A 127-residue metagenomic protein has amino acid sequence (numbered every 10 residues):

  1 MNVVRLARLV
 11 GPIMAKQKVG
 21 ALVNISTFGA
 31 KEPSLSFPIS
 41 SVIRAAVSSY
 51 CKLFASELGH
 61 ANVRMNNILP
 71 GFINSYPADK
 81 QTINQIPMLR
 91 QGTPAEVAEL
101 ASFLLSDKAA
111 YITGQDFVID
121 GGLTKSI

Functional and structural regions predicted by a protein language model:
A7-R8, K52: A short, exposed helix-loop element centered on a Lys and neighboring polar residues
P12, S56-E57, A110: Alpha-helical segment proximal to the catalytic Tyr-Lys
A15-K16, L58-H60, I73, L105: A short hydrophobic alpha-helix cap/turn motif
V23-A46, C51-H60: Catalytic loop of short-chain dehydrogenase/reductase
E32, S102, T113-I127: Short C-terminal tail/terminal secondary-structure segment of NAD(P)H-dependent dehydrogenase/reductase domains
G59, R64, I112-G114: Short, small/polar-rich loop/turn modules that mediate ligand/substrate recognition or access, typified
R64-N74, L105, V118-D120: Conserved SDR Rossmann-fold cofactor-binding beta-strand/turn motif
I86-V97, K108: A conserved structural motif in NAD(P)-dependent oxidoreductases
